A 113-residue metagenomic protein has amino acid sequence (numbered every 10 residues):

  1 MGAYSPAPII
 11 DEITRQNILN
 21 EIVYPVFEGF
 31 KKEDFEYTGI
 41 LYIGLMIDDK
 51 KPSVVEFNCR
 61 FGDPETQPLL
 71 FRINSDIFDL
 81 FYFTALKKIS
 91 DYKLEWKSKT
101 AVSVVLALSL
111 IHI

Functional and structural regions predicted by a protein language model:
M1-Q67: Internal nucleotide-binding/catalytic subdomain
V26, T38, F81-I89: Oxyanion-binding "anion nests"
G39, D76-I77: Secondary-structure junction/capping motif
I40-S53, Y92-A107: Phosphate-binding site of ATP-dependent enzymes
T66-D76: Helical (often loop-to-helix) elements that flank the catalytic cores of nucleotide-handling enzymes
I73-N74, L80-F83, W96-K97, S103: Conserved, structured core segments of small domains
I111-I113: Conserved small/polar residues in nucleotide/adenosyl-binding loops
